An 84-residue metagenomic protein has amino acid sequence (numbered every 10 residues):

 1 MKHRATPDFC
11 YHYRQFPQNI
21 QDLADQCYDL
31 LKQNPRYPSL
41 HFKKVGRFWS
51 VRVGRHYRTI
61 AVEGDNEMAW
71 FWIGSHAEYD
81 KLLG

Functional and structural regions predicted by a protein language model:
M1-Q26: Arg/Lys-rich, positively charged N-terminal/basic patches that mediate binding to nucleic acids
K2-R4, Y11, V53-G84: Enriched for short, Lys/Arg-rich terminal
H3, D25, R36-S39, I73: Non-catalytic, surface-exposed connector residues within folded enzymatic/regulatory domains
R4-D8, L23, L40-V45, G84: Basic nucleic-acid-binding interfaces
F9, Y13, L30-P38, N66 (+1 more regions): Preference for short coil/turn "hinge" residues that link or interrupt alpha-helices
I20-D22, Q26, Q33, F48 (+2 more regions): General N-terminal targeting signals
C27-R52: A short, surface-exposed loop/turn module that caps and links secondary-structure elements
